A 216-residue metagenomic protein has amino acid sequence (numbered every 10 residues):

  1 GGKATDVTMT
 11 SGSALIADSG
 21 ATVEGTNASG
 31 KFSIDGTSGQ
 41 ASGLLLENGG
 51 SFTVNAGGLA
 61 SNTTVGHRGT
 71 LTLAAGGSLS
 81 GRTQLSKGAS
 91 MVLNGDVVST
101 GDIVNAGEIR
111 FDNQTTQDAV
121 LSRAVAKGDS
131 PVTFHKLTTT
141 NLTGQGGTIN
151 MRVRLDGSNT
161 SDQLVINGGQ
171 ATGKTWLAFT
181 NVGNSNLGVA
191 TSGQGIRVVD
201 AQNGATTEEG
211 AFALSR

Functional and structural regions predicted by a protein language model:
G1-T5: Low-complexity/repetitive intrinsically disordered segments
D6-T8, S19-S29, Q40-K174, T180 (+1 more regions): Extracellular beta-solenoid/beta-roll
S11: Residue-level detector of flexible, active-site-proximal loop/helix-junction positions within diverse enzyme catalytic
S33, S38-G39: Extended, small-residue-rich solenoid/repeat segments and analogous flexible loops that form exposed scaffolds
